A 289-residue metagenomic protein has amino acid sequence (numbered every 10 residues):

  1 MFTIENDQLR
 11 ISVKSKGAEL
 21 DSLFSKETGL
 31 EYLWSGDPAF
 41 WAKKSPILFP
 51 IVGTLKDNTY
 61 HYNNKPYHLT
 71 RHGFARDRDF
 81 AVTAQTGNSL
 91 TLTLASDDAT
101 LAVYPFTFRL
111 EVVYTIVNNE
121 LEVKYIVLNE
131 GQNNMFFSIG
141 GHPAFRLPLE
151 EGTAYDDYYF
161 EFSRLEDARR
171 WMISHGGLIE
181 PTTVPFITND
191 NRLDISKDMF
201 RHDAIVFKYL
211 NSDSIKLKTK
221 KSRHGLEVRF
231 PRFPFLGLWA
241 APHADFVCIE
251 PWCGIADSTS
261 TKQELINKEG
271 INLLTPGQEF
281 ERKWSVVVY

Functional and structural regions predicted by a protein language model:
M1-Y62, P66-T70, N211-R232, Q278-Y289: Beta-strand-rich N-terminal accessory domains
F2, D21, L90, L121-V123 (+2 more regions): Hydrophobic residues embedded in beta-strands of well-ordered beta-sheets
I4, S96-L149: Acidic, contiguous internal or C-terminal segments within carbohydrate-active enzymes that form a structured patch used
S22-F24, N133-I139, W171: Short, hydrophobic/aromatic beta-strand segments
K65, L69-N118: Extended, loop-rich substrate-binding clefts of extracytoplasmic carbohydrate-active enzymes
L90-L92, L110-V112, V123, I139 (+3 more regions): Hydrophobic residues positioned within well-ordered beta-strands of beta-sheet architectures
A144-L147, E151-F230: Active-site/ligand-binding surface loops and adjacent short beta/alpha elements that line catalytic pockets across
H224-Y289: Active-site pocket scaffolds in enzymes
